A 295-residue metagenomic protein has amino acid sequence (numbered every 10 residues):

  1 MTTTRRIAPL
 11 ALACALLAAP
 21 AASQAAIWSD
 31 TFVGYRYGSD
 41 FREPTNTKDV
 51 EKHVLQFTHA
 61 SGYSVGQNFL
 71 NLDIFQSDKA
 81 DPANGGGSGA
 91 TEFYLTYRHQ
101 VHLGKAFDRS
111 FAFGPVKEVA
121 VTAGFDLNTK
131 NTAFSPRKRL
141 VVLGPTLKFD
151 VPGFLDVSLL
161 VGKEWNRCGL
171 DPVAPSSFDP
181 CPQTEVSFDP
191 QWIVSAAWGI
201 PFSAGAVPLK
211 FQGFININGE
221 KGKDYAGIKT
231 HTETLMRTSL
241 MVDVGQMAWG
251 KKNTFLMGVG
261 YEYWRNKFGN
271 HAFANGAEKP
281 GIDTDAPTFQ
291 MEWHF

Functional and structural regions predicted by a protein language model:
A18-A22: N-terminal signal peptide c-region/cleavage motif recognized by signal peptidases
Q24-F75: Short glycine/proline- and aromatic-enriched beta-strand/turn motifs that initiate or cap beta-hairpins
Q24-S29, A60, V65-L70, L103-A120 (+3 more regions): Short loop/turn motifs that connect adjacent beta-strands in outer-membrane beta-barrel proteins
Y37-F41, I74-D78, A123-N131, V161-R167 (+3 more regions): Transmembrane beta-strands of outer-membrane beta-barrel pores
T47-E51, G85-F93, T132-K138, P182-P190 (+2 more regions): Replace "Gram-negative outer membrane beta-barrel proteins" with "bacterial and organellar outer membrane beta-barrel
F57-S61, Y97-K105, L143-F149, V161 (+3 more regions): Residues on the lipid-exposed face of transmembrane beta-strands in outer-membrane beta-barrel proteins
E164-T254, W293-F295: Outer-membrane beta-barrel transmembrane domain signature
G281-F295: Outer-membrane beta-barrel "beta-signal"
